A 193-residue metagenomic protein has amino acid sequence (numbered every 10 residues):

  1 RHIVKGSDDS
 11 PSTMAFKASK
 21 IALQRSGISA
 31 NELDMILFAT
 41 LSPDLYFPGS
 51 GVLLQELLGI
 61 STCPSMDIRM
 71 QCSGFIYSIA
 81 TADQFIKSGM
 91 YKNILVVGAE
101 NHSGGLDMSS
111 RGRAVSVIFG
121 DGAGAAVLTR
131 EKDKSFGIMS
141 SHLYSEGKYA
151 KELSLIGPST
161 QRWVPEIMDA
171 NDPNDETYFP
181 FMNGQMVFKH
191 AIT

Functional and structural regions predicted by a protein language model:
H2-T13, L41-I94, A99: Conserved catalytic cysteine-centered active-site region of acyl-thioester-dependent Claisen-condensing enzymes
F16-L23, G112-T193: Hydrophobic pocket-lining "lid/loop/helix" segments that shape and contact the acyl-thioester
A18-D34: Phosphate/pyrophosphate-binding loops at sites that engage ATP/ADP/AMP, CoA/4′-phosphopantetheine, polyphosphate
G27-E32, F85, M90, G137: Short loop/turn motifs at secondary-structure junctions
M35-L41: Short glycine-rich or small-residue beta-strand-to-loop segments that form or flank ligand, phosphate, metal/Fe-S
L37, L95-V97, A126-L128: Structural motif
L45-F47, I76-Y77, H102-D107, G147-A150: Short, well-ordered, mixed-charge alpha-helical segments that flank or form enzyme active sites
K87-A123: Flexible, glycine-rich active-site loops centered on histidine and acidic residues that chelate a metal or position
